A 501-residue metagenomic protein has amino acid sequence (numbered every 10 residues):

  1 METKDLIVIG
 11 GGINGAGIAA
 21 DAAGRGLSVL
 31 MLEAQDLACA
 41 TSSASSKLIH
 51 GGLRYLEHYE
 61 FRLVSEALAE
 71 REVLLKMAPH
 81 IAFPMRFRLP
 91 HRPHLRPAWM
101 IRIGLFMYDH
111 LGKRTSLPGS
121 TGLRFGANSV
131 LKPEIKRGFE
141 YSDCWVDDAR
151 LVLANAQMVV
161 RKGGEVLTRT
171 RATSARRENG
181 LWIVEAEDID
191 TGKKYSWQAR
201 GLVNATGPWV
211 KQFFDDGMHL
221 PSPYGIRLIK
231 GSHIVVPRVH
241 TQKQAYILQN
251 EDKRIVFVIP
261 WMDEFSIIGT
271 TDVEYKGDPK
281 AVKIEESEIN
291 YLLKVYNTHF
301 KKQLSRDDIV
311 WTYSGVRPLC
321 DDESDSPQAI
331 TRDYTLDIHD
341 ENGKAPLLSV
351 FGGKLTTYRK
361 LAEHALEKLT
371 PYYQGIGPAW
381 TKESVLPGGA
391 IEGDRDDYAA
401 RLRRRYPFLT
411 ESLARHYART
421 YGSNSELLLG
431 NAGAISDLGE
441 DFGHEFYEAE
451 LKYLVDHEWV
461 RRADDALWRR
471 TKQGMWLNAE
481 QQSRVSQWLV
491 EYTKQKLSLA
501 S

Functional and structural regions predicted by a protein language model:
E2-K4, T191-G201: Core beta-strand elements of the Rossmann-like FAD/NAD(P) dinucleotide-binding domain in flavoenzyme oxidoreductases
E2-N14: Beta1/beta-strand and adjacent pyrophosphate-binding region of the FAD-binding site in flavoprotein oxidoreductases
A23-A44: Glycine-rich FAD pyrophosphate-binding loop
K47-N128: Dinucleotide-binding Rossmann-like beta1-alpha1 core, especially the glycine-rich loop that anchors the ADP
S142, D148-R150, M158, M218-T241 (+8 more regions): C-terminal catalytic lobe of FAD-dependent flavoproteins
T168-W182: A conserved short coil-to-beta-strand element within the FAD-binding core of flavoproteins
N204-H219: Flavin (primarily FAD) binding-site architecture
